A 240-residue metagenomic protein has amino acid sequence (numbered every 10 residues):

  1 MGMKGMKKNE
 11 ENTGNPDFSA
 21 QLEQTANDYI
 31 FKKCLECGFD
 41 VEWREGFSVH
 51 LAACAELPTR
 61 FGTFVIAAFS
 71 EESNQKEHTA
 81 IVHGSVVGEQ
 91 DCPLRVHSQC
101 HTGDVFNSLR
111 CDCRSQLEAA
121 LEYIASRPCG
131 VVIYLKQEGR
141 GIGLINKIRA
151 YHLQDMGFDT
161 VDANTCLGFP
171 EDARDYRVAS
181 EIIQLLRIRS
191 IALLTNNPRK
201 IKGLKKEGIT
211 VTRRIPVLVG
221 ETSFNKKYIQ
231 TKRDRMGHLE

Functional and structural regions predicted by a protein language model:
G2-E240: Catalytic domains of riboflavin
